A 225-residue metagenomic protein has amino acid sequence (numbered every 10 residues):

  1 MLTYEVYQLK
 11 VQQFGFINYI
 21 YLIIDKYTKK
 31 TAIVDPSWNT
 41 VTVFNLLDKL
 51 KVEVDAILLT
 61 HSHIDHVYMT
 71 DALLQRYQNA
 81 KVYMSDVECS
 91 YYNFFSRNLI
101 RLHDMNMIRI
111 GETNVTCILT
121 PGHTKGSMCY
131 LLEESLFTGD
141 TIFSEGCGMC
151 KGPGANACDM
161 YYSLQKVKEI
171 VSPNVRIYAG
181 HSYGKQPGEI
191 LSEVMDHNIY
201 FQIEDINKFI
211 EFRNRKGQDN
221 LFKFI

Functional and structural regions predicted by a protein language model:
M1-L50, C129-G139, S144-E145: Conserved beta-strand hairpin/beta-sheet module of binuclear metal-dependent hydrolase folds, prominently
Y7-L9, L102, T120, L191: Hydrophobic residues at beta-strand termini and immediately following loops that shape nucleotide-binding pockets
G15-I17, T31, W38-T116, H197-Y200: Active-site HxH/HxHxD metal-binding segment of metal-dependent hydrolases
Y21-L22, N106-L132: Core dinuclear metal-dependent hydrolase active-site scaffold
T28, W38, I64, E88 (+4 more regions): Short, glycine/acidic-enriched loop or turn micro-motifs at the edges of active sites
P36-S37, D86, D104, D140 (+2 more regions): Fold-independent oxyanion-binding glycine-rich loops and adjacent beta-strand/coil segments at enzyme active sites
L119, K125-F222: Metallo-beta-lactamase
